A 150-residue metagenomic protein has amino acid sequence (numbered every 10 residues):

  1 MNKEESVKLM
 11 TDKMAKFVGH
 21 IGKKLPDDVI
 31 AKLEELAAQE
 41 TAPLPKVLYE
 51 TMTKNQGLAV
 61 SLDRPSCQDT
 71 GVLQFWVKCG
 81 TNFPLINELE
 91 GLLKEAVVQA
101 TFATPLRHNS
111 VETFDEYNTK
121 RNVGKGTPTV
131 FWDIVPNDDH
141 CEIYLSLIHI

Functional and structural regions predicted by a protein language model:
M1-Y49, A59: Acidic/polar, glycine-rich intrinsically disordered N-terminal extensions of enzymes
V29-K32, R64-S66, N109-T113: Short coil/turn segments at secondary-structure boundaries
T41, Q56-V60, R64-Q68, R121-G124 (+1 more regions): Solvent-exposed alpha-helices and their adjacent loops that cap or buttress functional pockets in soluble metabolic
L48-N82: Amphipathic alpha-helical packing elements
G71-P136: A generic, well-ordered mixed alpha/beta core segment in the N-terminal half of proteins
I143-S146: Active-site-proximal beta-strand elements of phosphoester/diester hydrolases
H149-I150: Conserved small/polar residues in nucleotide/adenosyl-binding loops
